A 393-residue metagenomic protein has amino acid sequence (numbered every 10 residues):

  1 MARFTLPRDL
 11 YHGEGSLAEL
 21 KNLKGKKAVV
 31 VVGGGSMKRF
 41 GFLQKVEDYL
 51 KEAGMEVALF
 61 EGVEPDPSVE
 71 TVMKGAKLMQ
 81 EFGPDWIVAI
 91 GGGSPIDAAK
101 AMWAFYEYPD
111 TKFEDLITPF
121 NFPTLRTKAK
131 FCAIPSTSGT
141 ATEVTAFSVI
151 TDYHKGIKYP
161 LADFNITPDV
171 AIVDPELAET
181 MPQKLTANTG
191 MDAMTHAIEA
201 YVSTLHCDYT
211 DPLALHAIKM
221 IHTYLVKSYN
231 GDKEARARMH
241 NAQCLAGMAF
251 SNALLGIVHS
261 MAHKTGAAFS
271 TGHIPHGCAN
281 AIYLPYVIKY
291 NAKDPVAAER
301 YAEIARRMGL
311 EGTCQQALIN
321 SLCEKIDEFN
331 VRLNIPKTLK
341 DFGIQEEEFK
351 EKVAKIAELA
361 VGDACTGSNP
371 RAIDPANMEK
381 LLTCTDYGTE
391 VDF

Functional and structural regions predicted by a protein language model:
M1-W86, L339-K340: ATP/NTP phosphate-donor binding region
E70-E176: Glycine/threonine-rich beta-strand-loop-alpha-helix active-site module that forms ligand/phosphate-binding
G139, C244-N280, D363-S368: Glycine-rich phosphate/pyrophosphate-binding beta-alpha loops
F147-A253, A376: Carboxylate- and glycine-rich phosphate/diphosphate-binding segment that chelates Mg2+/Mn2+
T204-L213, K227-R238, A253-V258, I274-G277 (+4 more regions): Flexible, glycine/charged-enriched surface loops at secondary-structure junctions
A268-T271, G277-E351, V391-D392: Gly/Pro-rich interdomain helix-loop hinge
E348-F393: Short, amphipathic C-terminal "tail helix"
